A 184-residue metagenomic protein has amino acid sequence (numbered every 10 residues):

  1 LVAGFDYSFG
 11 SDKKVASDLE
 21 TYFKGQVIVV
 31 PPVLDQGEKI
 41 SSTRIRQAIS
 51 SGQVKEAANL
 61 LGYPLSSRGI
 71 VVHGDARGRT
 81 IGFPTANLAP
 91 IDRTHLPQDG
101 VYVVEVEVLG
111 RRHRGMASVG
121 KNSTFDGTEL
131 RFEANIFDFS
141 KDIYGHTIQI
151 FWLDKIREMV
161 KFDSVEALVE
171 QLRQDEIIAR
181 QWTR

Functional and structural regions predicted by a protein language model:
V2-P84, E107, D163-A167: Classical nucleotidyltransferase
G74-R184: Phosphate/ribose-recognition catalytic cores of enzymes acting on nucleotide-derived substrates
